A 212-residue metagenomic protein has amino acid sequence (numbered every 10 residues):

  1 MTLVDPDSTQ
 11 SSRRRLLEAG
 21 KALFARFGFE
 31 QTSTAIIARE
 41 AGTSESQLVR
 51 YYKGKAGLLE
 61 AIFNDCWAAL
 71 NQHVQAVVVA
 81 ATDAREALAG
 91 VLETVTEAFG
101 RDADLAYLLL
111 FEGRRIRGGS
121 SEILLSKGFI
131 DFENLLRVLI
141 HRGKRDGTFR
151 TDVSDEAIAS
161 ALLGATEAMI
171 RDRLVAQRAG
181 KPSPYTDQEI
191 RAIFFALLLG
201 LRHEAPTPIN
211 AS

Functional and structural regions predicted by a protein language model:
R15, A19, L23-G57, A61: Helix-turn-helix
R26-E30, A81, D102, D146: Short coil/turn segments at alpha/beta junctions that flank glycine-rich nucleotide-binding fingerprints
Y52, F111-R117: Short helix-capping/turn signature of helix-turn-helix
N64-A69: Short, basic, alpha-helical segments at the C-terminal edge of helix-turn-helix-like DNA-binding modules
N71, Q75-A76, G119-D146, E156-S160 (+1 more regions): Amphipathic alpha-helical packing segments from all-alpha helical-bundle domains
Q75-Y107, D155-L162, R191: Hydrophobic alpha-helical connector segments
A106-F111, E122, K144-F195, E204-S212: Hydrophobic/aromatic-rich alpha-helical bundle segments in the mid-to-C-terminal region
